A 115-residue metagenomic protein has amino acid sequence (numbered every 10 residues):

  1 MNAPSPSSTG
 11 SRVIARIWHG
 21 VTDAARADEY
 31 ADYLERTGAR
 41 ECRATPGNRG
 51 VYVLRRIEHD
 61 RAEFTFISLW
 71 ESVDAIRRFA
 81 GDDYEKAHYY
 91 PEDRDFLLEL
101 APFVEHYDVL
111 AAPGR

Functional and structural regions predicted by a protein language model:
M1-I14, Y52-A62, H88-R115: Glycine-rich beta-strand-turn "strand-cap" elements at beta-sheet edges
N2, T9, R36-N48, L69-V104: An amphipathic, aromatic/His-enriched active-site/gating alpha helix that lines ligand/cofactor pockets
I14-T45: N-terminal first-folded block
I14-V21, G50-D82: Short, well-ordered beta-strand segments in beta-rich or mixed alpha/beta enzyme and ligand-binding folds
A24, S72, D108-A111: Non-catalytic surface loops within mature trypsin-like serine protease
D28-Y30, R61, I76-R78, G114-R115: Short acidic, gly/pro-rich beta-turn/loop elements at beta-sheet edges and active-site/ligand-binding grooves
